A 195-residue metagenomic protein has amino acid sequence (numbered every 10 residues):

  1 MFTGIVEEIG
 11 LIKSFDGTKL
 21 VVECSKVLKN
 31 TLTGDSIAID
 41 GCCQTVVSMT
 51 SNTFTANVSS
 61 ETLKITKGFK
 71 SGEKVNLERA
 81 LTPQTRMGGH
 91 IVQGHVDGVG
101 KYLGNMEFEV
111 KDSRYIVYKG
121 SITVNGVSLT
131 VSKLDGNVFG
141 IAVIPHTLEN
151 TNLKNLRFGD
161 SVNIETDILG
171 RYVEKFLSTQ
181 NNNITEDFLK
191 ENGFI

Functional and structural regions predicted by a protein language model:
M1-I195: Conserved loop->alpha-helix
